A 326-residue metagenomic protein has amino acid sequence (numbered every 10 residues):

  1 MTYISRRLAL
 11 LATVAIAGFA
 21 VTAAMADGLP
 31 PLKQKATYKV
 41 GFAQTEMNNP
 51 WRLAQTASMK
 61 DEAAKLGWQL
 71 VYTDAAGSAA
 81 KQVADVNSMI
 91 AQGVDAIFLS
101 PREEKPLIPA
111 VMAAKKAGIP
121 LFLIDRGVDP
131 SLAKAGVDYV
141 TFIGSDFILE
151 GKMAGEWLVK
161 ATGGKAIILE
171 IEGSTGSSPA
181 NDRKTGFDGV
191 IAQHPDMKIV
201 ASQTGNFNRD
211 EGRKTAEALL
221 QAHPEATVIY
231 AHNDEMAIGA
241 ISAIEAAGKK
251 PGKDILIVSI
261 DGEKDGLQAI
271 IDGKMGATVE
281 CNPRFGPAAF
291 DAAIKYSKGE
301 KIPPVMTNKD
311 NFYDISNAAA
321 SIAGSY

Functional and structural regions predicted by a protein language model:
M1-Y3, A15: Short, intrinsically disordered or compositionally biased N-terminal tails of bacterial proteins
Y3, A26-Y326: A residue-level marker of the well-folded mature domains of exported/periplasmic proteins
R6-L10: N-terminal export leaders
A12-V14, A24: Cleavable N-terminal signal peptides
F19-A26: Sec/Tat signal peptide C-region and signal peptidase I cleavage site
